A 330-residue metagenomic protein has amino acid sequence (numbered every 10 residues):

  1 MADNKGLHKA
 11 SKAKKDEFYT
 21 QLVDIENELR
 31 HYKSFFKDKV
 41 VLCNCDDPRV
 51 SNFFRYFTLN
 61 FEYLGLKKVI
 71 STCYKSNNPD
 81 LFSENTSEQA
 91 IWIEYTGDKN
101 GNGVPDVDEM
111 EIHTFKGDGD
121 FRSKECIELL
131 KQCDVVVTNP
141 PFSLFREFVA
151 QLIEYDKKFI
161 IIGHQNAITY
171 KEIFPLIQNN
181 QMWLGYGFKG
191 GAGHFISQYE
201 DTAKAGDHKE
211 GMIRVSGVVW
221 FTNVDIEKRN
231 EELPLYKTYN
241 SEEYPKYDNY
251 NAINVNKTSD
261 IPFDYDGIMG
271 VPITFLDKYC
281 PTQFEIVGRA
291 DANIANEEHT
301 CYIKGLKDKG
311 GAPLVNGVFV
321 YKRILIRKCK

Functional and structural regions predicted by a protein language model:
M1-K330: Class I S-adenosyl-L-methionine-dependent methyltransferase catalytic core
